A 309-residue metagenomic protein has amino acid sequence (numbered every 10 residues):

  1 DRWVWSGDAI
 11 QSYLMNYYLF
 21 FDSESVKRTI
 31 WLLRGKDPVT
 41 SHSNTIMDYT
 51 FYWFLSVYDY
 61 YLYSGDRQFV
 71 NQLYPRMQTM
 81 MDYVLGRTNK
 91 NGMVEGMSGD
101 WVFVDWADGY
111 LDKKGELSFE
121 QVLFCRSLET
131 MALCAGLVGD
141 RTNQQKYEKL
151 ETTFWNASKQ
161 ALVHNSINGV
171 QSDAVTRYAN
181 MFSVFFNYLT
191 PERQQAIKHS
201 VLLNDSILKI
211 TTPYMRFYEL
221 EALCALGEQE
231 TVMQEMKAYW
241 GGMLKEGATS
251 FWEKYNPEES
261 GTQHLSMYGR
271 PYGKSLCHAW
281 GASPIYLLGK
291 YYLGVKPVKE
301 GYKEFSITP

Functional and structural regions predicted by a protein language model:
D1-G86, N91, E95-S98, P213-E219: Substrate-binding groove/exosite segments of carbohydrate-active enzymes
W5, D22, V26, I46-W53 (+11 more regions): Active-site-proximal structural scaffolding
M15-L19, S183-N187, Y286-L293: Short, hydrophobic/amphipathic alpha-helical patches that form generic packing surfaces within helical domains
Y17-I30, Y61-M81, N89, A132-W155 (+3 more regions): Structural helix-adjacent loops and short alpha-helical linkers that scaffold large soluble proteins
K36-Y52, L85-T152, N156-E221: The feature captures the catalytic groove of carbohydrate-active enzymes
S206-E246: Repeat-solenoid scaffold signature
M233-P309: Non-catalytic C-terminal accessory modules of carbohydrate-active enzymes
